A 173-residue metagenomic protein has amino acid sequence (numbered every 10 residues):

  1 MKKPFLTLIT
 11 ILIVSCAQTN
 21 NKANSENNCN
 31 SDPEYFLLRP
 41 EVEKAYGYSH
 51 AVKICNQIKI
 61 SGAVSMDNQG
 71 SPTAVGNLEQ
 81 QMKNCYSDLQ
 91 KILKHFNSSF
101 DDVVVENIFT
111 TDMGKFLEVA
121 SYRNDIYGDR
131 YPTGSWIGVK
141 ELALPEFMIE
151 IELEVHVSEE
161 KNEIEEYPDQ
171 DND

Functional and structural regions predicted by a protein language model:
P4-I13: Sec-dependent N-terminal signal peptides
C16-S87, K91-F96, D101, T110-D173: N-terminal presequence-like segments and the immediate start of the first folded domain
V104-E106: Surface-exposed aromatic
